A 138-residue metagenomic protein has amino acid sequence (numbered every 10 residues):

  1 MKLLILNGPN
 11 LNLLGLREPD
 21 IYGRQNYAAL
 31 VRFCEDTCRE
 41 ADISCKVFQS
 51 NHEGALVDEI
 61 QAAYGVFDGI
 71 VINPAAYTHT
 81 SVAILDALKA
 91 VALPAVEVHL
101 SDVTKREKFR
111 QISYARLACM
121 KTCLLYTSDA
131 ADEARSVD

Functional and structural regions predicted by a protein language model:
M1-L3: Extreme N-terminal starter segment of soluble prokaryotic enzymes
L14-A28: Glycine- and acidic-residue-enriched helix-capping/strand-helix junction motifs
K46-G54: Short beta->alpha junction loops
A55-E59, T80: Short acidic active-site motifs
A63-I70: Short acidic/histidine-rich motifs immediately flanking catalytic phosphotransfer sites in two-component signaling
I72-D102: Mid-chain, well-packed structural core segment of small domains
R110-L125: Short beta-strand elements at the ligand-binding edges of bilobed clamshell
Y126-A131: Conserved small/polar residues in nucleotide/adenosyl-binding loops
